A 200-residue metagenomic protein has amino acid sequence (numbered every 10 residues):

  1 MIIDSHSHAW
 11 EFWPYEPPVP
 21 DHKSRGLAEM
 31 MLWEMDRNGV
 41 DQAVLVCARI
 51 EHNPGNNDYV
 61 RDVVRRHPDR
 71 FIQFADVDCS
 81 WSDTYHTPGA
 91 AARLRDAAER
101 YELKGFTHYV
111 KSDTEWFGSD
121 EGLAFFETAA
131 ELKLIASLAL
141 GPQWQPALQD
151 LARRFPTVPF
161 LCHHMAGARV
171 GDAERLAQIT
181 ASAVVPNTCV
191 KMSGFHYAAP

Functional and structural regions predicted by a protein language model:
M1-A124, T128, L132, P142 (+3 more regions): Mid-domain alpha/beta scaffold segments of enzyme catalytic cores
E115-P200: Catalytic pocket-lining loop regions of alpha/beta-barrel enzymes, especially the amidohydrolase/enolase/GH5 lineages
